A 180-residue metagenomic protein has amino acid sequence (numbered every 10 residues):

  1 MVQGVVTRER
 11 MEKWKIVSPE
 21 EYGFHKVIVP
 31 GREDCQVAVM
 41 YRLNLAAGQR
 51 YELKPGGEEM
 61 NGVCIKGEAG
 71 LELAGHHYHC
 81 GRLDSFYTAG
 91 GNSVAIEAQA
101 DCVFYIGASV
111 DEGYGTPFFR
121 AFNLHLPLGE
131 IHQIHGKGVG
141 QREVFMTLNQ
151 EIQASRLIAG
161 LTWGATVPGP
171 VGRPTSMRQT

Functional and structural regions predicted by a protein language model:
V2-P19: Intrinsically disordered, low-complexity terminal regions
R10-K13, R42-N44, L83: Cytosolic regulatory regions built on CNB/CRP/Popeye-like sensor folds
W14, Y51-L53: Beta-strand-rich luminal/extracellular ectodomains of secretory-pathway glycoproteins, especially N-glycosylated
S18-R50, H135-T180: A short glycine-rich, His/Asp/Glu-containing loop-to-beta-strand
G56-A74, A165-G169, P174-T180: Glycine- and acidic-residue-biased ligand/ion/polar-headgroup-sensing regions
L73-S93: Short acidic-glycine-tyrosine-enriched beta hairpin
I96-A98: Asparagine-centered strand-capping/turn motif at beta-strand->loop junctions
D101-R142: Double-stranded beta-helix
